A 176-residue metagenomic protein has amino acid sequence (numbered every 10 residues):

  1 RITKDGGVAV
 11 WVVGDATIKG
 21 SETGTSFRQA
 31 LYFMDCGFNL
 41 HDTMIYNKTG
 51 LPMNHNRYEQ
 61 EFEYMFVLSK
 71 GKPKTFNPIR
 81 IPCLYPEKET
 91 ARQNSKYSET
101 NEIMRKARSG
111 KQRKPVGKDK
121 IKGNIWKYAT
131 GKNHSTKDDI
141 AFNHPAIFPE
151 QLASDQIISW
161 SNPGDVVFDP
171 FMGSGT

Functional and structural regions predicted by a protein language model:
R1-T176: Core catalytic lobe of class I
